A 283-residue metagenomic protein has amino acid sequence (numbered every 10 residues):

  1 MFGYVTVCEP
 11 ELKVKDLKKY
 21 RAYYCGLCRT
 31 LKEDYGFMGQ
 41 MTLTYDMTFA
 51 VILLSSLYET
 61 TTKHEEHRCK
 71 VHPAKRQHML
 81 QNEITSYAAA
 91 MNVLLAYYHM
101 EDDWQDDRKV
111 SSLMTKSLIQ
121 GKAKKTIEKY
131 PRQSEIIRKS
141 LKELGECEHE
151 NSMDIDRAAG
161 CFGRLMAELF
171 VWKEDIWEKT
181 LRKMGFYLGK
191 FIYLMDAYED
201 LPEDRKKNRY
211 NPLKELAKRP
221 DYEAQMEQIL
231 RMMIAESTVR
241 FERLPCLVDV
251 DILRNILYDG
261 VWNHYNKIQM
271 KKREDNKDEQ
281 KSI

Functional and structural regions predicted by a protein language model:
M1-K183, K190, L194-R231, V239-I252 (+3 more regions): Acidic catalytic motifs of isoprenoid enzymes
D278: Conserved functional acidic sites
